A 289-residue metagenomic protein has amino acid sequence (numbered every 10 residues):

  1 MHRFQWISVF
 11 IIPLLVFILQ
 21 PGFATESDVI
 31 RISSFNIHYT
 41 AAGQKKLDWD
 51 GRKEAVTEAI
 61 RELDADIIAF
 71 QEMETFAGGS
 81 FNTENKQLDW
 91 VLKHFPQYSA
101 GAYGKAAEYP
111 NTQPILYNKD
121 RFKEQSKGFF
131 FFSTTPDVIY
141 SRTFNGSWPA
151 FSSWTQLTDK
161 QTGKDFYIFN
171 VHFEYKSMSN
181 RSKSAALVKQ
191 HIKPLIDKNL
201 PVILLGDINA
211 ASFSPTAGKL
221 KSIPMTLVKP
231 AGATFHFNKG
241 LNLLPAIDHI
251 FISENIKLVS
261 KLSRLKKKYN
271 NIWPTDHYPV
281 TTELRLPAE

Functional and structural regions predicted by a protein language model:
R3-S8, G22-H94, A102-P110, A185-A186 (+1 more regions): N-terminal, active-site-proximal structural segment of metallo-dependent hydrolase catalytic domains
S8-I18: Bacterial N-terminal signal peptides
V29-A42, Q125-F130, K164-E174: Active-site-proximal beta-strand elements of phosphoester/diester hydrolases
R31-I37, V56-N82, L116, T155 (+4 more regions): Active-site beta-strand/loop signature of hydrolases that rely on acidic residues for catalysis
T40-K45, T135-F144, V171-R181: Surface-exposed cleft-lining segments at the edges of enzyme active sites
W49, Q71-D165, S260-R264: Structured beta-strand-rich core segments of catalytic domains in phosphoester-bond hydrolases
R61-A65, L88-P96, R121, K193-D197 (+1 more regions): Sec-exported extracytoplasmic/periplasmic mature domains
S179, K183, Q190-I203, I208-E289: Metal-dependent phosphoester-hydrolase catalytic domains
